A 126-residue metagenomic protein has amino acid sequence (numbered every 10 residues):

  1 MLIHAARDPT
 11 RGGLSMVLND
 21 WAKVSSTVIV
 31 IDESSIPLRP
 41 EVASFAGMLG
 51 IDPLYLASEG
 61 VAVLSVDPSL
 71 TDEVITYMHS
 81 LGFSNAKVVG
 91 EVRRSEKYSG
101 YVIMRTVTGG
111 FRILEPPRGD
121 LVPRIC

Functional and structural regions predicted by a protein language model:
M1, F45, E73-L81: Generic non-transmembrane alpha-helical segments
M1-S58: Active-site-proximal betaalpha loop/short-helix elements that scaffold phosphoryl/nucleotidyl transfer chemistry
S15-N19, A43, D72-T76, A86 (+1 more regions): Predominant activation on well-ordered alpha-helical scaffold segments within soluble catalytic domains
N19-A22, M78, I103-M104: Short, glycine/charged-enriched secondary-structure capping and boundary segments
E59-S65: A short beta-alpha structural unit
V66-T71: Helix N-cap motif at beta-to-alpha junctions
S80-C126: Acidic, Ser/Thr/Pro-rich beta/coil linker or hinge segments at domain junctions
